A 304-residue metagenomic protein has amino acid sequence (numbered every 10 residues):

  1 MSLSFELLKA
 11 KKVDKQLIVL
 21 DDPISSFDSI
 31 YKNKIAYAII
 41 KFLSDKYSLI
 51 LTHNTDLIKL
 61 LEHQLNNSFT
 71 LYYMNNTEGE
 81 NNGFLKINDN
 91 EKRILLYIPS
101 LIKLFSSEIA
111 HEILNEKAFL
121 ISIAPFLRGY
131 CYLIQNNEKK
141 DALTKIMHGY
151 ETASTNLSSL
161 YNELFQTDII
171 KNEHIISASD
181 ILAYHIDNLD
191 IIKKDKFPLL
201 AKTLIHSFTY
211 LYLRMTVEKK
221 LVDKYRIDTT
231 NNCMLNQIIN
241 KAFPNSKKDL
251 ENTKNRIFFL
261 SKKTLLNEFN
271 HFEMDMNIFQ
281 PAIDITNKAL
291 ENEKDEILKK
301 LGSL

Functional and structural regions predicted by a protein language model:
M1-V19, N33-F42: GG-anchored amphipathic helix commonly corresponding to the ABC/SMC/Rad50 NBD signature/C-loop
D14-K15, S44-K46, N66-T70: Short glycine-/polar-rich loops that comprise or flank the Walker A/P-loop and associated switch/sensor motifs
S26-S29, N33: Conserved D-loop-proximal element of ABC-family nucleotide-binding domains
Y47-H53: Structural recognition of the conserved hydrophobic beta-strand(s) that form the central parallel beta-sheet of P-loop
H53-D56, T77: Acidic/histidine-rich catalytic neighborhood
I58-S68: Short regulatory helix/loop adjacent to the ATP-binding pocket of P-loop NTPases
Q64, N75-L304: Acidic, Mg2+-coordinating catalytic modules of nucleic-acid enzymes
